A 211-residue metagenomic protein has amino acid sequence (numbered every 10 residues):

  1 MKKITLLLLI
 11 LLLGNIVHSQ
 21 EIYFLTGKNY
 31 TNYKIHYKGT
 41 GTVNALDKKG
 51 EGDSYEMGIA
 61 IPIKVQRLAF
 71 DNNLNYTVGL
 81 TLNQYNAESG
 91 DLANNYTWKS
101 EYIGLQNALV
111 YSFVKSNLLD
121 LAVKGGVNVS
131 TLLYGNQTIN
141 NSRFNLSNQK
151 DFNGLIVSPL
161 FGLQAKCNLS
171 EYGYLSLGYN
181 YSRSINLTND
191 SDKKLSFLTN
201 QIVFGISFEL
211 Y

Functional and structural regions predicted by a protein language model:
M1-I4, S19-Q20: Positively charged n-region of N-terminal signal peptides that target proteins for export
I4-L13: Sec-dependent N-terminal signal peptides
L9, G27-N29, N180: Generic beta-structure capping elements
H18-F70, E209-Y211: Short glycine/proline- and aromatic-enriched beta-strand/turn motifs that initiate or cap beta-hairpins
Q20, E51-I59, K99-L105, L119 (+2 more regions): Residues that define the transmembrane beta-barrel architecture of outer-membrane proteins
K28, I61-N141, L169, N200-Q201 (+1 more regions): Gram-negative (and chloroplast) outer-membrane scaffold detector with strong preference for beta-barrel transmembrane
Y33-G52, Q84-Y102, L133-N153, N189-L195: Flexible, solvent-exposed loop segments that connect beta-strands
I35-G39, K150-D151, I156-Y211: Predominantly the C-terminal beta-signal and adjacent terminal strand-loop region of outer-membrane beta-barrel
